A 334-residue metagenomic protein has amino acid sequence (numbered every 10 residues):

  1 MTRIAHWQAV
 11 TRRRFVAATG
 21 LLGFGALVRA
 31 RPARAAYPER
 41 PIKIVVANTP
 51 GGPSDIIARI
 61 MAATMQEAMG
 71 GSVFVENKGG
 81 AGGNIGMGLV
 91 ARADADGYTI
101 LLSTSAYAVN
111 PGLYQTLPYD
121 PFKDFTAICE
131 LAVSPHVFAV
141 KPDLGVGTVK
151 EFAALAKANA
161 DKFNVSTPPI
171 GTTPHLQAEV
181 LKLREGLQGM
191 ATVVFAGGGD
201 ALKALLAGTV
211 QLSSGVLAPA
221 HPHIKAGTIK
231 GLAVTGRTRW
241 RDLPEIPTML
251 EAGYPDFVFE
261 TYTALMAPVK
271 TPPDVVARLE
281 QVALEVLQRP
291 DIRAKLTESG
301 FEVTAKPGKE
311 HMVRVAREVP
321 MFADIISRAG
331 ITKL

Functional and structural regions predicted by a protein language model:
M1-G23: N-terminal secretory signal peptides
R31-K123, K162, L187-V216, H223 (+2 more regions): N-terminal (or domain-start) structured segment
E39-P41, K225, P273-L334: An extracytoplasmic/periplasmic, membrane-proximal ligand-sensing/linker region
R92-Y98, G112-D200, M249, Y262-K295: Hinge/capping helix and adjacent helix->loop/strand transition within the periplasmic-binding protein
G147, A220-Q288, R317-P320: C-terminal lobe and pocket-closing loops of periplasmic/extracytoplasmic Venus-flytrap solute-binding proteins
